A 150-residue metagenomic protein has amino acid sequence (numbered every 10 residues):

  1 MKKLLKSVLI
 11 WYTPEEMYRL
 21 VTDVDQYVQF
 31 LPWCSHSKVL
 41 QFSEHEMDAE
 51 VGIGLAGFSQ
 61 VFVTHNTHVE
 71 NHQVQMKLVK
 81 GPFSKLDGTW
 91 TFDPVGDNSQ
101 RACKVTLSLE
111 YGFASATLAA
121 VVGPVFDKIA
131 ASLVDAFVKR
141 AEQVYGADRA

Functional and structural regions predicted by a protein language model:
M1-H45, A147-A150: Hydrophobic ligand-binding cavity/cleft-lining segments
M1-L9, E46-D48, V61, Q73 (+2 more regions): Intrinsic-disorder/low-complexity, polar/charged segments enriched in Ser/Thr/Lys/Arg/Asp/Glu/Gln
K6-V8, S37, F62-T67, D87-P94 (+1 more regions): Hydrophobic/aromatic beta-strand elements that line small-molecule binding cavities or substrate pockets in beta-rich
P14, Q41-H45, T67-N71, T91-K104: A short, structured loop/turn motif at beta-sheet edges
M17-Y18, Y27, A49, L107 (+1 more regions): Hydrophobic pocket/interface hotspot
D25, F126, A130, V134 (+1 more regions): Short amphipathic alpha-helical signal-transduction/dimerization elements
K38-K80, A136, R140, D148: Glycine-rich portal/gate segments that line the openings of hydrophobic small-molecule binding cavities
K77-S132: Beta-strand/loop substructures that line and gate deep hydrophobic ligand-binding cavities in soluble
